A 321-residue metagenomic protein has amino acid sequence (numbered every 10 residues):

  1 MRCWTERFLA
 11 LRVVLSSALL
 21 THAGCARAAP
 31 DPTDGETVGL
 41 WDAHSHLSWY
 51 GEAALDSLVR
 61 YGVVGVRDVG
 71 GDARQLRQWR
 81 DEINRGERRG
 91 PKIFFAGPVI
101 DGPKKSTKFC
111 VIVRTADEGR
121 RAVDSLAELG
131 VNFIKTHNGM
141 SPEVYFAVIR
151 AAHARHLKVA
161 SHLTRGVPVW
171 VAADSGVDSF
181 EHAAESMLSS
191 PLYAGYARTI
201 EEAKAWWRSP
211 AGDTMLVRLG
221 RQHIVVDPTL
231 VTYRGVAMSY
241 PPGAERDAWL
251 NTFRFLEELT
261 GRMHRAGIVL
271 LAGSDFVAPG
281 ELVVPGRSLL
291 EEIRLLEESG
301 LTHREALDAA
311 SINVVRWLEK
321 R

Functional and structural regions predicted by a protein language model:
A10-H22: Bacterial N-terminal signal peptides
H22-V38: Histidine-rich, glycine-flanked metal-binding segment
G35-W41, E52-T164, P168-W170, S175-E185 (+1 more regions): Divalent-metal coordination cores built from histidine and acidic residues
W41-L47: Metallo-beta-lactamase
S45, P98, D275-F276: Active-site metal-binding loops of divalent metal-dependent hydrolases
Y233, A237-R246, A278-P285: C-terminal/domain-terminus segments
L250-R321: His/Asp/Glu-enriched, well-ordered alpha-helical/loop segment that forms or immediately abuts the divalent-metal
